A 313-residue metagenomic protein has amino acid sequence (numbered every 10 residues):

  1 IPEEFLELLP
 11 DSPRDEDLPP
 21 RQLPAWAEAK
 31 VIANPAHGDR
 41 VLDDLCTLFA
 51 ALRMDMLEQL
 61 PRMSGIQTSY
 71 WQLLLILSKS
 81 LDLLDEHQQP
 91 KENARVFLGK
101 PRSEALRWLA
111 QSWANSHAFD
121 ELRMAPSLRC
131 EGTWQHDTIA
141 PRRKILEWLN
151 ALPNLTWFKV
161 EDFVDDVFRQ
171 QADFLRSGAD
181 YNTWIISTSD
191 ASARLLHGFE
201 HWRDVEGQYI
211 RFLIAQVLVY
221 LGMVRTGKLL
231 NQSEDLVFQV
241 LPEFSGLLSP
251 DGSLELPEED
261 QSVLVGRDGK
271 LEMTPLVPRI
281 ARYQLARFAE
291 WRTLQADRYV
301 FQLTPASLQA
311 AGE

Functional and structural regions predicted by a protein language model:
I1, K79-Q89, V219-L230: A short, conserved structural fragment
I1-I66, Q72-I76, P90-L109: N-terminal membrane-targeting/anchoring modules of bacterial envelope and secretion proteins
A33-R40, P101-E313: Extended alpha-helical interface modules used as scaffolds for assembling large macromolecular complexes
M54-E58, T68-S69, S80, V265-G269 (+1 more regions): The feature marks the first
W71-S80, E313: Extended, highly charged accessory segments
H87-V96, N231-D235: Short alpha-helical "patches" and their helix-cap loops
